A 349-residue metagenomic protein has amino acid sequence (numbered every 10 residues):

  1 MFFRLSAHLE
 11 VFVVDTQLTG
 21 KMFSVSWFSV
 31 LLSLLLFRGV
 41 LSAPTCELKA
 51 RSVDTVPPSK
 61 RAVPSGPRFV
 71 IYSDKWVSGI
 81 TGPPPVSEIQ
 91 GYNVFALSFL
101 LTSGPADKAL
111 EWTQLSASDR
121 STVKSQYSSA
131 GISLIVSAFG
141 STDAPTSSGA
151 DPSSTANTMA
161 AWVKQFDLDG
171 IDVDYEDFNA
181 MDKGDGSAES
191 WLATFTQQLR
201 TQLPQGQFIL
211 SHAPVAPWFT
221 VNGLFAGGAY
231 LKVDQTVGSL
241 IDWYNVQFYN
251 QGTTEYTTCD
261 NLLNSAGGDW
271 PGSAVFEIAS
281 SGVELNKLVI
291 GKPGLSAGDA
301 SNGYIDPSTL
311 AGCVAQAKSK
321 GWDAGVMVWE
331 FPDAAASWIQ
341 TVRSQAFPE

Functional and structural regions predicted by a protein language model:
M1-R4, H8-E10, D15, T19-E47 (+1 more regions): Fungal secretory targeting signals
C46-E277, L285-T309, K320-G321, D333-A346: Chitinase-like catalytic core of GlcNAc-active glycosidases
S281, V289, A315: Histidine-acidic metal/acid-base catalytic patches
V314-V326: Structured C-terminal cap/extension of enzyme domains
E330: Residues that scaffold, gate, or flank divalent-cation-dependent active/transport sites
